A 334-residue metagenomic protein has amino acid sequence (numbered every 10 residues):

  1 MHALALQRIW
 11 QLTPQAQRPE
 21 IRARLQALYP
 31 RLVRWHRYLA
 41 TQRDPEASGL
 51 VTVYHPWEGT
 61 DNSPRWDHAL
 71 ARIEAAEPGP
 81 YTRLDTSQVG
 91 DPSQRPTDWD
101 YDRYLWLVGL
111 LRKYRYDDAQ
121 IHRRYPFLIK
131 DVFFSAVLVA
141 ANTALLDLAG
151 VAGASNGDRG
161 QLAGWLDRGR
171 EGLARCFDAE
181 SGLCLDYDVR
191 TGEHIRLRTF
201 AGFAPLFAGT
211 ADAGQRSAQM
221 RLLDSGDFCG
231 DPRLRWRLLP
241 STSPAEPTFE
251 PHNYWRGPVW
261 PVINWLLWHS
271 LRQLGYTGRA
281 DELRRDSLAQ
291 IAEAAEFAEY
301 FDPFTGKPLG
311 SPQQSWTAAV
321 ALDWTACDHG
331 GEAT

Functional and structural regions predicted by a protein language model:
M1-R18, A136-S155, A204-G214, N264-T277 (+1 more regions): Well-ordered alpha-helical scaffold segments within catalytic/enzyme domains
M1-R72: Internal, well-ordered domain-core segments that constitute the primary functional module of diverse proteins
H2, L25, L32, D131 (+5 more regions): Active-site-proximal structural scaffolding
Q7, D44-P45, P56, T143 (+3 more regions): An acidic- and aromatic-residue-enriched active-site/binding cleft used to recognize and process polar
Q17-L39, A141, G153-L173, G214-F228 (+1 more regions): Extended, well-ordered alpha-helical scaffold segments
S48-V132, E171-V259, A292-A333: Extended glycan-interaction surfaces of carbohydrate-active proteins
R124-G169, F249, N253-R279: Long, repeat-rich segments with strong aromatic
